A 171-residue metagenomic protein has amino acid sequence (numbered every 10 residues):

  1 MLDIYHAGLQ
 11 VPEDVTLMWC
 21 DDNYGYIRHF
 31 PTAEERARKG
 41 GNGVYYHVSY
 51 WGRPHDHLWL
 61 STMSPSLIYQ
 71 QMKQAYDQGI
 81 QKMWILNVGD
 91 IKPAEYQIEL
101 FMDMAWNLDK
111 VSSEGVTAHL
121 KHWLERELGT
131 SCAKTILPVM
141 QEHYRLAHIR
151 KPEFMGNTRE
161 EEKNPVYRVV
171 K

Functional and structural regions predicted by a protein language model:
M1, C20-D22, H47-S49, I80 (+1 more regions): An acidic- and aromatic-residue-enriched active-site/binding cleft used to recognize and process polar
M1-K39, L146-K171: Gly/Pro-rich turn-and-neighbor structural signature
V15-W19, G40-Y46, K82-L86: Hydrophobic faces of well-ordered beta-strands that scaffold small-molecule active sites in alpha/beta enzyme cores
L17, A75, N87, W123: Conserved, mostly hydrophobic/aromatic
I27-P31, P54-H57, A94-Y96: Short, solvent-exposed loop/turn and secondary-structure capping segments
K39-P65: Active-site clefts of carbohydrate-active enzymes
W59-L86, L100-L108: Catalytic-core region of carbohydrate-active enzymes that cleave or remodel glycosidic bonds
M104-V170: Charged, amphipathic alpha-helical linkers/stalks
